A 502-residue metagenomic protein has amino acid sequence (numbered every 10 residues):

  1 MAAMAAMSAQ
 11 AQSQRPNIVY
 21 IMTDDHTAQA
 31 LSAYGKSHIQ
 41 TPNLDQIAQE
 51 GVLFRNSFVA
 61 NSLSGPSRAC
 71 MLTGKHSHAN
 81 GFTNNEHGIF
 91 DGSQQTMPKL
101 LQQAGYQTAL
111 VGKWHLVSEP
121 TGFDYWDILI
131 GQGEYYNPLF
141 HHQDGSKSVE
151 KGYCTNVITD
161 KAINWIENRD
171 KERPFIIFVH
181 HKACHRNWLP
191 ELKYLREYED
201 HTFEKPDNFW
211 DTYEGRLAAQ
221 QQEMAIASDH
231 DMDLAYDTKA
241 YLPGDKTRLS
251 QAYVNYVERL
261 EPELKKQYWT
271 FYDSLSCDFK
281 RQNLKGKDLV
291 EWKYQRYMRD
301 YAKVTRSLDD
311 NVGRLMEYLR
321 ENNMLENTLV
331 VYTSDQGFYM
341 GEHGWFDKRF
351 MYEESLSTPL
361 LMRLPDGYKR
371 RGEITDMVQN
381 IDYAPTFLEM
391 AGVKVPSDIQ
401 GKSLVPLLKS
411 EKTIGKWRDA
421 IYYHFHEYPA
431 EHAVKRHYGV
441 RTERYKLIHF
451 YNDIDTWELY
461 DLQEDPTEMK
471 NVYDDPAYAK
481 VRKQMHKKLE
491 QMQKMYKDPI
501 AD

Functional and structural regions predicted by a protein language model:
M1, M7-Y451, D455-W457, P466-D502: Formylglycine-dependent sulfatase
Q463: Residues forming the ATP-binding cleft of Hanks-type serine/threonine protein kinase domains
